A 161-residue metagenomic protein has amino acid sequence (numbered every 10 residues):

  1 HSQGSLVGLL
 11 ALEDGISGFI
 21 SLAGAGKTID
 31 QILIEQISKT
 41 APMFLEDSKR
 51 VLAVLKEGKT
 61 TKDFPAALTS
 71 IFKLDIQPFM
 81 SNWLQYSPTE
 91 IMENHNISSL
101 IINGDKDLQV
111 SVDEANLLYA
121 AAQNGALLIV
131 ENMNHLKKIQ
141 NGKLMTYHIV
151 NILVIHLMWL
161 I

Functional and structural regions predicted by a protein language model:
H1-S2, G104: Conserved alpha/beta-hydrolase "nucleophile elbow" surrounding the catalytic nucleophile
S5-D14: Short glycine-enriched nucleophile-adjacent loop and the immediately C-terminal alpha-helix near the catalytic center
G18-T89: Accessory cap/linker subdomain of secreted extracellular hydrolases
H95, I101-N103: Short beta-strand/loop motif that positions the catalytic acidic residue of the alpha/beta-hydrolase fold
I97, V110-A121: Short alpha-helix in the alpha/beta-hydrolase fold that links the catalytic acid
D105-D107, N132-N134: Acidic beta-to-alpha connecting loop that harbors the catalytic carboxylate
L128-M133, Q140: Short glycine-rich catalytic loops that host catalytic nucleophiles or stabilize transition states across multiple
L136-I161: Catalytic active-site module of serine/aspartate enzymes centered on a nucleophile-bearing elbow/loop
